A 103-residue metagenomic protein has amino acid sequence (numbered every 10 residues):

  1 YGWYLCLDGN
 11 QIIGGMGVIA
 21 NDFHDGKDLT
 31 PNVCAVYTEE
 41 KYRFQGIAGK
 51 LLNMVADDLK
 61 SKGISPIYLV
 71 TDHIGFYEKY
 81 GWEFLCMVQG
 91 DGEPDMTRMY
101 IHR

Functional and structural regions predicted by a protein language model:
W3-L5, Q11-N21, N32, Y37: Conserved beta-strand in the GNAT
L7-G9, H102-R103: Active-site beta-strand termini and strand-to-loop segments that position acidic
N21-F23, T38-K41, I74: Short coil/turn motifs at secondary-structure junctions
D22-T30, C34-A35, Q45-I47: Helix-adjacent hinge/juxtasegments
A35-T38, F44-D57: Conserved acetyl-CoA-binding loop-helix of GNAT-fold acetyltransferases
L59-T71: Conserved GNAT acetyl-CoA-binding A-motif
Y68-H73, C86-R103: C-terminal "cap" of GNAT-fold acetyltransferases
Y77, W82: Conserved active-site tyrosine of GNAT-family acetyltransferases
